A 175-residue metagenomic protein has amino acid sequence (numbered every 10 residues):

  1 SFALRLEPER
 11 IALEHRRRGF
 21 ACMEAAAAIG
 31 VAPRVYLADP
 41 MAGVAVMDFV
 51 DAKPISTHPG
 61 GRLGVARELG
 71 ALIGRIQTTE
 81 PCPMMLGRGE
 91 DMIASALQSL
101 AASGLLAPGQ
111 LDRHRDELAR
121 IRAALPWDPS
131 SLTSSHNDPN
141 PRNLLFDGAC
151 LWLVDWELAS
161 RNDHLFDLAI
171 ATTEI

Functional and structural regions predicted by a protein language model:
S1-D91, S99, L105-D112, W127: ATP-binding pocket architecture of kinase catalytic cores
S1-L4, R122-F166: Active-site acidic catalytic loop and adjacent metal/ATP-binding pocket of ATP-dependent phosphoryl transfer enzymes
G19, E157, E174: Acidic-residue sensor for enzyme active/binding pockets
S56, A159, A169: Nucleotide phosphate-binding site architecture
H114-I121: Short proline/glycine- and basic residue-enriched helix-capping loop/turn segments at helix->loop/beta transitions
F166-I175: Active-site activation/catalytic loop segments of kinase-like enzymes and analogous catalytic loops in related
